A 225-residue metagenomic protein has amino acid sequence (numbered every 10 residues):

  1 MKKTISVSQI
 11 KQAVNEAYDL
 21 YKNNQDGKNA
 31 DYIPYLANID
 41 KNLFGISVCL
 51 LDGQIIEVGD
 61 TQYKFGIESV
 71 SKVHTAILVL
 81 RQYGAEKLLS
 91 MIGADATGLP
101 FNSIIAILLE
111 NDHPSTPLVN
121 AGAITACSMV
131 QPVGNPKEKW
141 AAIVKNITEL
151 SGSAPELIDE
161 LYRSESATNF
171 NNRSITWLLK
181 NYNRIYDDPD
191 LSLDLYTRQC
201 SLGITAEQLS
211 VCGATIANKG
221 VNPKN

Functional and structural regions predicted by a protein language model:
K2-D26, V79-Q199: Active-site-adjacent helix/loop patches that line small-molecule binding or acyl-intermediate pockets
K22-V58: A short, well-structured edge-of-sheet supersecondary motif
D40-K41, Y63-I67, P114-L118, A167 (+1 more regions): Secondary-structure capping and boundary motifs in well-ordered enzyme cores
I46-T61, I77, K87, M91 (+1 more regions): Long, hydrophobic/aromatic-enriched structural stretches that serve as scaffold segments
D52-G53, G66-L89, C212: Active-site SXXK
K64, D190-Y196, C200, I204 (+1 more regions): Cytosolic covalent-transfer regions centered on His/Cys nucleophiles that carry phosphoryl or persulfide groups
V73, G203-V221: Active-site-proximal alpha-helical segments within enzyme catalytic domains
P223-N225: Conserved SxxK-family serine transpeptidase/carboxypeptidase catalytic domain of penicillin-binding proteins
